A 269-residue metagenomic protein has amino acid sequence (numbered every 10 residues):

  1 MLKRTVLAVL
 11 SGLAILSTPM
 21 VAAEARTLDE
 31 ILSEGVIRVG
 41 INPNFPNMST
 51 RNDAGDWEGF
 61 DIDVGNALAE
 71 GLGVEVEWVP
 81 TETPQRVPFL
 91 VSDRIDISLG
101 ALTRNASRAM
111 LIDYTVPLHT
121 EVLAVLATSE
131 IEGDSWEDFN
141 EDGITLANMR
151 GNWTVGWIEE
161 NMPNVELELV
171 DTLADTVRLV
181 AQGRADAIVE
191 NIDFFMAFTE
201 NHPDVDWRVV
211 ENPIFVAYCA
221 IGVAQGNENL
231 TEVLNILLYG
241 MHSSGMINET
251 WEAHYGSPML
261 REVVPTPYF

Functional and structural regions predicted by a protein language model:
A25-A101, M110, L169, A253-H254: Extracytoplasmic small-molecule ligand-binding "clamshell" domains of the periplasmic binding protein/Venus flytrap
T27, W153-V170, L238-F269: Ligand-binding clefts/hinges and TM-proximal coupling segments of bilobed small-molecule sensing domains
I37-R38, V74-E75, S92-G100, G143-T145 (+3 more regions): Alpha-to-beta junction loops
P43, H119-A127, I192, M196-Y239 (+1 more regions): Periplasmic-binding protein-like
D63-G71, E130-I131, E137, N152 (+2 more regions): Extended ligand-binding regions for polar small-molecule ligands
E77-P88, G133-D134, E168-Q182, A217: Short helix-initiation/N-cap motifs at beta->coil->alpha
Q85-P88, L102-M110, E159-E160, A181 (+1 more regions): A ligand-binding cleft/hinge motif common to bilobed small-molecule-binding domains
A127-T145: Flexible hinge/capping segments at coil-to-helix
